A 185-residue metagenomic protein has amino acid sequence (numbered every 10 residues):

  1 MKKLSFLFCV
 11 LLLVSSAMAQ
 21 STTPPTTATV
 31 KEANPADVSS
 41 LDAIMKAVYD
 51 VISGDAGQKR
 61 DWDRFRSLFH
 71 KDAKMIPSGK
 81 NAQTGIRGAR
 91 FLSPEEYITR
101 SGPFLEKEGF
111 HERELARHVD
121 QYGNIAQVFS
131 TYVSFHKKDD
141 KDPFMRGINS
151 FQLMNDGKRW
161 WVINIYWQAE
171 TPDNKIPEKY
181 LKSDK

Functional and structural regions predicted by a protein language model:
M1-L4, Q20: Positively charged n-region of N-terminal signal peptides that target proteins for export
L4-V14: Sec-dependent N-terminal signal peptides
S15-A19: Sec/Tat signal peptide C-region and signal peptidase I cleavage site
Q20-S67, S183-D184: Short, low-complexity N-terminal intrinsically disordered segments enriched in polar/charged residues
A47-D55, L68-I76, R100, F104: Structured segments of extracytoplasmic/periplasmic soluble domains in secreted or envelope-associated proteins
V48, F65, A73, V128 (+1 more regions): Hydrophobic pocket/interface hotspot
M75, G79, T84-D139: Surface-exposed, charged secondary-structure patches
R146-K175: Short beta-strand edge/turn micro-motifs at domain boundaries
